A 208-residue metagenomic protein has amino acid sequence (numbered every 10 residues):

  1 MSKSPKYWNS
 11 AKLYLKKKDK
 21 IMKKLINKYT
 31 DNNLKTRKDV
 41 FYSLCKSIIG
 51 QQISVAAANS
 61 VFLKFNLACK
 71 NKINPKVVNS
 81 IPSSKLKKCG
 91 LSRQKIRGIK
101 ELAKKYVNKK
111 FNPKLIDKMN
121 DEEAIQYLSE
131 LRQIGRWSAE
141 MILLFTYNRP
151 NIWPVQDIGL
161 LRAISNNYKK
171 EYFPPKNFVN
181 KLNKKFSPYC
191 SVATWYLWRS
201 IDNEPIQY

Functional and structural regions predicted by a protein language model:
M1-N32, E122-E123, R136-F145, R149-Y208: C-terminal accessory module of base-excision DNA glycosylases/AP lyases that mediates lesion recognition and DNA
S10, K17-N71: A positional/architectural concept
I21, L25, S54, A58-E130 (+1 more regions): Alpha-helical ds-nucleic-acid-binding substructure associated with the helix-hairpin-helix region of base-excision DNA
L34-Y42, G90-Q94, N183-C190: Structural motif
S43-I48, K64, I81-K85, E123-Y127 (+4 more regions): A general alpha-helix detector
L44-I49, I99, A103, I142-L143 (+1 more regions): Short alpha-helical scaffolding segments that buttress acidic/His motifs in well-ordered protein cores
